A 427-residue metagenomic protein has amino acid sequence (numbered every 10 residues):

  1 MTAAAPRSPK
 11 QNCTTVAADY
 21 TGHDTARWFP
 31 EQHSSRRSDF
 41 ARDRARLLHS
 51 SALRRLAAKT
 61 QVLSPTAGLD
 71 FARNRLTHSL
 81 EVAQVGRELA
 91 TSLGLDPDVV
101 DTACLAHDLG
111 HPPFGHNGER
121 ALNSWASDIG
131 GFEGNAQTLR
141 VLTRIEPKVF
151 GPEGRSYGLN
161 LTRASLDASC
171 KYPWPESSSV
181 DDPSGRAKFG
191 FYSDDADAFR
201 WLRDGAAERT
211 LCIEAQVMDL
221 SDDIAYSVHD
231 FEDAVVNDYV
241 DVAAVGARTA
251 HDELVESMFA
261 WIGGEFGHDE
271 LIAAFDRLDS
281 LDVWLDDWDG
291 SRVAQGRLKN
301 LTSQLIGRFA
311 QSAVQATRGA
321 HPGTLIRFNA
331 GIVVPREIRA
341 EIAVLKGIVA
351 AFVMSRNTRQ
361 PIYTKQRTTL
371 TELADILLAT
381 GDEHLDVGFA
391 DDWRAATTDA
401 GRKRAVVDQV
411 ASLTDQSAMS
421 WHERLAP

Functional and structural regions predicted by a protein language model:
T2-S35, L48-R54, K59, Q84 (+2 more regions): Sequence-structural signature of the catalytic-core scaffold of metal-dependent phosphohydrolases that act on
A41-R42, L93-A106, L159-S169, E214-A215 (+2 more regions): Alpha-helical scaffolds flanking conserved acidic
R44-L48, A187, V334-I338: Acidic, low-complexity proline/glycine-rich segments
T60-L69: Short glycine/proline-rich turn/loop motifs
G68-V99: Alpha-helical phosphate/pyrophosphate-handling elements in metalloenzyme active cores
H78, F114, G118, G134 (+6 more regions): Hydrophobic (often cysteine-bearing) scaffold residues that line and stabilize catalytic clefts of nucleotide/cofactor
F259-D391, A396-T397, G401: C-terminal subdomains that position terminal phosphate/3'-OH groups for nucleotidyl transfer/ligation, primarily on
E383, V387-P427: C-terminal amphipathic alpha-helical interaction region
